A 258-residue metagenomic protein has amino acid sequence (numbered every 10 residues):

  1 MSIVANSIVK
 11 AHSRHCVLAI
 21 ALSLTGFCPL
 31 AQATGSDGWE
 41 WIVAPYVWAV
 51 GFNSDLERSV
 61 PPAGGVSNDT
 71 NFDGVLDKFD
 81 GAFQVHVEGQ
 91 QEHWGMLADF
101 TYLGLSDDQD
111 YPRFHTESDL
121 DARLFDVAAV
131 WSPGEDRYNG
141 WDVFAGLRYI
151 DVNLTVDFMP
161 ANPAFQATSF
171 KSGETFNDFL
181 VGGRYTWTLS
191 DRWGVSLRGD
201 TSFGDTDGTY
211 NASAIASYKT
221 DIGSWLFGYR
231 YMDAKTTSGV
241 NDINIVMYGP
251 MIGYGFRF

Functional and structural regions predicted by a protein language model:
Q32-Y102: Short glycine/proline- and aromatic-enriched beta-strand/turn motifs that initiate or cap beta-hairpins
D37-W39, F79-F83, D121-F125, N139 (+4 more regions): Residues that define the transmembrane beta-barrel architecture of outer-membrane proteins
V43-P45, V85-Q91, V127-W131, A145-L147 (+3 more regions): Residues on the lipid-exposed face of transmembrane beta-strands in outer-membrane beta-barrel proteins
S54-P62, D108-F114, L154-P163, T206-A212 (+1 more regions): Outer-membrane beta-barrel translocator domains and adjoining extracellular loop/strand segments of Gram-negative
D69-D73, D110-S118, A164-K171, G199-S202 (+1 more regions): Extracellular loop and loop/strand-boundary signature of outer-membrane beta-barrel proteins
W94-K171, F176-G182, W187-R192: Gram-negative (and chloroplast) outer-membrane scaffold detector with strong preference for beta-barrel transmembrane
W193-D207, Y231-M232: Transmembrane beta-strand segments that form the barrel wall of outer-membrane beta-barrel proteins
L226-F258: Outer-membrane beta-barrel translocator/channel fold
